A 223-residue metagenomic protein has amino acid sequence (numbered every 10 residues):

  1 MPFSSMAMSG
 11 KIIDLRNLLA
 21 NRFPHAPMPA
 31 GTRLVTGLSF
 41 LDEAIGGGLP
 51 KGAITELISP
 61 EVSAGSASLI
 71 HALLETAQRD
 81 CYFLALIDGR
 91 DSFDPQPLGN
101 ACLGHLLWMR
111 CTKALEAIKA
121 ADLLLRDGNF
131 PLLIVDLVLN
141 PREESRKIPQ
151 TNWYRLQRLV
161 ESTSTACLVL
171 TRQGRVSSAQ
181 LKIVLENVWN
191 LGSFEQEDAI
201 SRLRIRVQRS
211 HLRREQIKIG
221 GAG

Functional and structural regions predicted by a protein language model:
M1-L86, N100-L103, A222-G223: Detector for small/aliphatic-rich hydrophobic stretches
G37, S66-L69, K113, A117 (+1 more regions): Helical mechanochemical/support elements of P-loop NTPase systems and associated helical scaffolds
L41, L57, L106, L133 (+1 more regions): Conserved RecA-like P-loop NTPase ATPase core
T55, A85-I87, L107-M109, L168 (+1 more regions): Hydrophobic/aromatic beta-strand patches that form the interior of the parallel beta-sheet core in alpha/beta enzyme
P60, A72, D80-E144: Conserved inter-motif catalytic segment of the P-loop NTP-binding fold
V135-T165: Conserved P-loop NTPase nucleotide-binding/switch module
Q157-G223: Phosphate-binding/switch region of NTP-binding enzymes
